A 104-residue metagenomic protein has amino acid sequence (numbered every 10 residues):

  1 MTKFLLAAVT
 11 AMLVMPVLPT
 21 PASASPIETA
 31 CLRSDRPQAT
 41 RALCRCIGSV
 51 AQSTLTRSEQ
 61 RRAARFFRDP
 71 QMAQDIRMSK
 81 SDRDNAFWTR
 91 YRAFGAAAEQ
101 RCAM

Functional and structural regions predicted by a protein language model:
M1-A24: Classic N-terminal secretory signal peptides
L5, A11-V14, C31, A42 (+3 more regions): Short, well-ordered helical secondary-structure segments
V9, A22, D35-P37, C46 (+4 more regions): Residue-level signal for the start and early helices of compact helical domains
V14-P21, T29-S34, A86-Y91: Short, intrinsically disordered, charge-biased short linear motifs at domain edges
S25-M72: Short N-proximal segments of mature Sec-exported proteins
S53-M104: Compact alpha-helical subdomains of small soluble proteins
